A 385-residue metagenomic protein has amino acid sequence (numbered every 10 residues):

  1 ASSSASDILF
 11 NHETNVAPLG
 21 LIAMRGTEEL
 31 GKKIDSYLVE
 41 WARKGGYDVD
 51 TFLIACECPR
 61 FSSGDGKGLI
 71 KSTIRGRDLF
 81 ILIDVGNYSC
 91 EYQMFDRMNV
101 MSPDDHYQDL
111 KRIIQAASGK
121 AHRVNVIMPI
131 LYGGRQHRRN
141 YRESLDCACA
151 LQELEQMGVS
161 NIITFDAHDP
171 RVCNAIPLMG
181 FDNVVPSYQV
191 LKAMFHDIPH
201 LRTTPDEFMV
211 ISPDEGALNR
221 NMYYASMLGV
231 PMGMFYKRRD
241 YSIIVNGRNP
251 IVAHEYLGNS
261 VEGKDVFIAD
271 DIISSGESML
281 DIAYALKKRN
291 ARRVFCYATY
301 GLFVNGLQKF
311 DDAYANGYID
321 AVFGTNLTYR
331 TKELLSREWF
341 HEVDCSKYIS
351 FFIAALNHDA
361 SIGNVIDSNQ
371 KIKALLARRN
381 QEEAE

Functional and structural regions predicted by a protein language model:
A1-E385: PRPP-associated nucleotide enzymes
